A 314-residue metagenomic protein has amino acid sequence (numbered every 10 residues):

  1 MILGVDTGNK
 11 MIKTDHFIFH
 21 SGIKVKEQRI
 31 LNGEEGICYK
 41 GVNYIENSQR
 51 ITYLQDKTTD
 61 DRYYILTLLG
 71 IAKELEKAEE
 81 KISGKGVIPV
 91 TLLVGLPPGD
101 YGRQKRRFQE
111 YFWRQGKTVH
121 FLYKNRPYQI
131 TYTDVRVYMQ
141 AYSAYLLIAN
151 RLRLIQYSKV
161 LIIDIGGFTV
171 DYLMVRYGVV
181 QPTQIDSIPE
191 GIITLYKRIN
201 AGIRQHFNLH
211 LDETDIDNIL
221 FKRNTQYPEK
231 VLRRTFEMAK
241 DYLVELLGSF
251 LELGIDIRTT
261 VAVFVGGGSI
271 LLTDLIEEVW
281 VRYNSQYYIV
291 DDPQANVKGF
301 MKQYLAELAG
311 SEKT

Functional and structural regions predicted by a protein language model:
M1-V160, V179-I193, T214-D217, F221-F264 (+1 more regions): Nucleotide/phosphate-binding catalytic cleft detector across ATP-hydrolyzing and phosphate-transferring enzymes
I165-D171: Ser/Thr-glycine-rich phosphate-binding loops at phosphate-binding pockets of nucleotides, nucleotide cofactors
D171-M174, Q184: Short, acidic (Asp/Glu-rich) active-site segment that either coordinates a divalent metal cofactor
G202-H206: Conserved AAA+ ATPase "sensor/coupling" helix adjacent to the nucleotide-binding pocket
F207-L211, D215: Short, basic interhelical loop/turn and adjoining N-cap of the next helix at nucleic-acid- or acidic-partner-contacting
